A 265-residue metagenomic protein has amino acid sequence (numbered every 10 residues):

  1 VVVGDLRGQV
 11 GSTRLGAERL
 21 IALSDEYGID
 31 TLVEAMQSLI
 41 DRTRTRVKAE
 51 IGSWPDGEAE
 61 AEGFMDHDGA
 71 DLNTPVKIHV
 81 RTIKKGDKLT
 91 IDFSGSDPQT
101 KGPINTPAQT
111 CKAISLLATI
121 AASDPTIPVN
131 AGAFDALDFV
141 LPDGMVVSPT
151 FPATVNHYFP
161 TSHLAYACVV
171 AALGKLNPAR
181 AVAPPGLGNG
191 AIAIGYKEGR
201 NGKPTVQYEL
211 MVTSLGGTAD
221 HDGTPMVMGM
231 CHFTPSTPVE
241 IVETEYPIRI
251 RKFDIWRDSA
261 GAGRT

Functional and structural regions predicted by a protein language model:
V1-T265: Glycine/proline-enriched, intrinsically flexible loops and inter-domain linkers
